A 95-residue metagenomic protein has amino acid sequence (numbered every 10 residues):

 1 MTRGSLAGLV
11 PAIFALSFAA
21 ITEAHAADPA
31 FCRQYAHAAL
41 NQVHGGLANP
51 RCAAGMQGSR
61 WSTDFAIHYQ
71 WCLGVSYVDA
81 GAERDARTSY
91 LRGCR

Functional and structural regions predicted by a protein language model:
M1-S5: Positively charged n-region of N-terminal signal peptides that target proteins for export
G8-S17: Bacterial N-terminal signal peptides
A20-A26: Sec/Tat signal peptide C-region and signal peptidase I cleavage site
A26-R95: Post-signal/leader-peptide non-cytosolic segments of secretory proteins
